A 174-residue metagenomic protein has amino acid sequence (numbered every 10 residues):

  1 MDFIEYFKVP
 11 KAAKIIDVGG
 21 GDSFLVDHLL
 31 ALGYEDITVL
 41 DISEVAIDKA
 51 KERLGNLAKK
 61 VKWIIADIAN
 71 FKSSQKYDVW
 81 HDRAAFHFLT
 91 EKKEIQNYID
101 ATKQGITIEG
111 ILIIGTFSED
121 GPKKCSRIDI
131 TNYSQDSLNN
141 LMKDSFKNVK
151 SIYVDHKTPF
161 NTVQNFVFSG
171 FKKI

Functional and structural regions predicted by a protein language model:
M1-Q75, L89-A101, I111-I174: Class I (Rossmann-like) S-adenosyl-L-methionine-dependent methyltransferase catalytic domain, capturing the SAM-binding
H81: A conserved beta-strand element that flanks and buttresses the S-adenosyl-L-methionine
A84-F88: Short catalytic micro-motifs in class I SAM-dependent methyltransferases
Q104-T107: Short, conserved loop/helix-junction motifs that constitute active-site signature segments in enzyme catalytic cores
